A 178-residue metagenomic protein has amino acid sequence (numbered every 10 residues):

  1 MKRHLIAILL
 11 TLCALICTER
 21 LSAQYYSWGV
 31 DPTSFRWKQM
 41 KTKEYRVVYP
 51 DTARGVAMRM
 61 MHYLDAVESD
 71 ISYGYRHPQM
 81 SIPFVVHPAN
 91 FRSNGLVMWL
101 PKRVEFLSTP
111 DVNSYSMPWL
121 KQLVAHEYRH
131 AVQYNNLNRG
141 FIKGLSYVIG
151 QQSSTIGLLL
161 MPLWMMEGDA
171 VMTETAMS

Functional and structural regions predicted by a protein language model:
H4-A14: Sec-dependent N-terminal signal peptides
I6, S22-A23: Cleavable N-terminal export/targeting peptides
T11, L21-S22, M177: Cleavable N-terminal signal peptides
A23-I156, P162: Juxtacatalytic substrate-recognition/specificity segment
M165-E167: Glycine-rich (often Gly-Gly/Gly-Pro-rich) flexible segments and glycine-rich loop motifs, frequently accented by
M172-S178: Short helix/loop segments within enzyme catalytic domains that coordinate or immediately flank catalytic cofactors
